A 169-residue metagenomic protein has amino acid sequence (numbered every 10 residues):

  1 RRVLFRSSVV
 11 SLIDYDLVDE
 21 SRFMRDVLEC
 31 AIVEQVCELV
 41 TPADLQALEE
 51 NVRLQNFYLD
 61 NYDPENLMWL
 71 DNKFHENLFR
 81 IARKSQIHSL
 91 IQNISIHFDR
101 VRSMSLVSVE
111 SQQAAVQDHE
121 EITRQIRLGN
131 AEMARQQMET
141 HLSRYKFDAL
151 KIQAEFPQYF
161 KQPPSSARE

Functional and structural regions predicted by a protein language model:
V3-L4: Short, small-residue-biased leader/transition segments that mark boundaries at the very start of proteins
S8-M24: Short, cationic-aromatic polyanion-contact patches
D14-Y15, V101-S105: Short alpha-helical transmembrane interface motifs in multi-pass membrane proteins
S21, R25, E38-S103, Q117-R124 (+1 more regions): Conserved amphipathic alpha-helical segments that form helical-bundle/coiled-coil interaction surfaces
Q46, E110-Q113: Short helix-capping and inter-helix turn/linker motifs at the boundaries of alpha-helical repeat units
A131-E169: C-terminal effector-binding regulatory domain of bacterial HTH transcription factors
